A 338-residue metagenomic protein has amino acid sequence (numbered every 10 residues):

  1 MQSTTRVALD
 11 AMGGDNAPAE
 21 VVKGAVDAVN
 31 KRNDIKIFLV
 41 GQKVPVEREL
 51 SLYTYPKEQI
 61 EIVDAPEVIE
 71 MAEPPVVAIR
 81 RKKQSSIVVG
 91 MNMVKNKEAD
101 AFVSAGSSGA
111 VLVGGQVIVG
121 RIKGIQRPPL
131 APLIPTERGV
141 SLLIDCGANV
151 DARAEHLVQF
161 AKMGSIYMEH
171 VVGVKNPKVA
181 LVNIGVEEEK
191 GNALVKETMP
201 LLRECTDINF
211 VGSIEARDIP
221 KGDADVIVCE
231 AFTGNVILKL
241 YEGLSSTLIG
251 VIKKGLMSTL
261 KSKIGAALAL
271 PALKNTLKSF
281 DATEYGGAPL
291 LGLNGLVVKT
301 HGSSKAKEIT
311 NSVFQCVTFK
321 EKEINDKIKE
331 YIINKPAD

Functional and structural regions predicted by a protein language model:
M1-E47: N-terminal phosphate-binding or glycine-rich loops at protein starts, especially the Walker A/P-loop of NTPases
V7-A19, A148-V158, K299-S304: Short, glycine-rich nucleotide/cofactor-binding loops
D10, L39-V40, V63, S104-G106 (+6 more regions): Short beta-strand segments
A17-V21, Q84-K97, A101-G115, I122 (+7 more regions): Short glycine/serine/threonine-rich phosphate/pyrophosphate-binding segments that cradle anionic phosphate groups
A19-E20, R32, K36-F38, V44 (+3 more regions): Glycine-rich phosphate/diphosphate-binding loop of Rossmann-like nucleotide-binding domains
Y55-A99: Phosphate/nucleotide-donor binding subsite
Q116-P129, L133-L143, D223-I227, A231-D338: Glycine-rich phosphate/nucleotide-binding loop
